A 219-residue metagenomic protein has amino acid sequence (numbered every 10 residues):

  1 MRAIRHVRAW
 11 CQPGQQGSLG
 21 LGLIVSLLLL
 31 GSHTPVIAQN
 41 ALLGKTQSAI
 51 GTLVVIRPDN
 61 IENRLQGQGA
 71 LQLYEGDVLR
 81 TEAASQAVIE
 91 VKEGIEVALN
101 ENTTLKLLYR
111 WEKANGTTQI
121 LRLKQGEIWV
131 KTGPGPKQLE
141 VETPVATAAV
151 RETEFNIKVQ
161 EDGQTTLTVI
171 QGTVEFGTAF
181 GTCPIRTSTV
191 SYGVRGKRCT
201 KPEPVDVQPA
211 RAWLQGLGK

Functional and structural regions predicted by a protein language model:
M1-Q15: N-terminal secretory signal peptides that target proteins for export/translocation
I4-V7, I24-V25, I37: Short hydrophobic transmembrane-like helices used for membrane targeting/insertion
V7, S32-T34, V207: Short linear motifs in intrinsically disordered/low-complexity regions
Q12-P13, L28, I185, K201: Residue-level detector of bioactive/disordered segments in secreted/extracellular proteins and virion assembly
Q15, G22-L23, W129: Enrichment for repetitive, rod-forming helical segments
G20-S32: Bacterial N-terminal signal peptides
A38-A87, V91-K219: Flexible, surface-exposed loop/linker segments and immediately adjacent secondary-structure boundaries
